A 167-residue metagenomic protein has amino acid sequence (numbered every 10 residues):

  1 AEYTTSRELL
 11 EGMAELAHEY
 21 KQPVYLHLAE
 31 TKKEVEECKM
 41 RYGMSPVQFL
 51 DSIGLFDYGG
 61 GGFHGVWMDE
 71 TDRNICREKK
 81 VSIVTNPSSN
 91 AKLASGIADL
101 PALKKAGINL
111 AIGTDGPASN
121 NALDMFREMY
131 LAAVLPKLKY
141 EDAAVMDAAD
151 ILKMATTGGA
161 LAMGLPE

Functional and structural regions predicted by a protein language model:
A1-S82, A94-L110, R127: Histidine/acidic residue-rich metal-binding segments in metalloenzymes
E30, P87-A91, G116-A118: Short, acidic/turn-prone active-site loops that include or flank metal/cofactor- and phosphate-binding residues
E37, I75, S89, G96 (+2 more regions): A generic "cationic amphipathic patch" detector
M40-Y42, S89, L131: A short linear-motif detector with a strong N-terminal bias
S52-G59, P101-E167: His/Asp/Glu-enriched, well-ordered alpha-helical/loop segment that forms or immediately abuts the divalent-metal
G65, N86, A132-V134: Generic beta-structure capping elements
W67-V84, I151-E167: Short N-terminal secondary-structure initiator segments
